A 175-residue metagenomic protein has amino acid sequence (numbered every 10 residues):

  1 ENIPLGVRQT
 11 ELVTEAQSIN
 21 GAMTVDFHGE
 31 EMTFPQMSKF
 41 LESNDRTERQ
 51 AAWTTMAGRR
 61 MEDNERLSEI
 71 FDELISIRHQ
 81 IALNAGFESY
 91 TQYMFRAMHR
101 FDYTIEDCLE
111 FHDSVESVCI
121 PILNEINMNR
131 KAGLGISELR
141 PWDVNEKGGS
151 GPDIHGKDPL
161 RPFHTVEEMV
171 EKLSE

Functional and structural regions predicted by a protein language model:
E1-K157, K172: A well-structured
P159-E175: Long, His/Glu/Asp-enriched segments that create or flank divalent metal/ion-associated functional microenvironments
